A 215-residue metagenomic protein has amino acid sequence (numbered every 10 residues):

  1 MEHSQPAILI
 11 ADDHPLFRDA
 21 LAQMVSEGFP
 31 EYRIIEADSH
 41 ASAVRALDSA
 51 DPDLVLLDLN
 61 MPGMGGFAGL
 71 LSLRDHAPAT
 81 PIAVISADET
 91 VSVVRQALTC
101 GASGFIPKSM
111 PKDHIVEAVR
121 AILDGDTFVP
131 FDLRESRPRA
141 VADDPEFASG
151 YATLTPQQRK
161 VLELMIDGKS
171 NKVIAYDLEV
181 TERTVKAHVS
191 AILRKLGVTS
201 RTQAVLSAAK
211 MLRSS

Functional and structural regions predicted by a protein language model:
P15-I35: Two-component/phosphorelay signaling modules centered on CheY-like receiver
E36-L54: Acidic, metal-coordinating helix/loop segments flanking the phosphotransfer/catalytic sites of two-component signaling
S39, M64-A68: Acidic catalytic/metal-coordinating carboxylates
R45, F67-A79: Short amphipathic alpha-helix used as the core "switch/output" element in two-component signaling
D58, S86: Active-site residues of response regulator receiver
M61: Receiver (REC) domain active-site loop signature in two-component systems and cognate sites in sensor histidine kinases
V94-T99, G104-A152, R213: Short, flexible helix-to-coil linker/hinge segments that flank and couple to helix-turn-helix
G168-Q203: Recognition helix of helix-turn-helix DNA-binding domains
